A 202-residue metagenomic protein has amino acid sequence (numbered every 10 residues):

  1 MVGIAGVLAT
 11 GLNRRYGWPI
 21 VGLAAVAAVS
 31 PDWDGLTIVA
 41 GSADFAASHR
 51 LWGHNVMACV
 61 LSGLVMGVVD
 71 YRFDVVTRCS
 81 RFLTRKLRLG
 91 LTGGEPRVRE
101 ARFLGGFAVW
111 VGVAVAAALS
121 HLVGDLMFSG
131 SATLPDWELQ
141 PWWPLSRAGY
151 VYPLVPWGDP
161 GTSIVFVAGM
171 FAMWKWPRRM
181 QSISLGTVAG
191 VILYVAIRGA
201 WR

Functional and structural regions predicted by a protein language model:
M1-R202: N-terminal membrane-targeting hydrophobic helices
